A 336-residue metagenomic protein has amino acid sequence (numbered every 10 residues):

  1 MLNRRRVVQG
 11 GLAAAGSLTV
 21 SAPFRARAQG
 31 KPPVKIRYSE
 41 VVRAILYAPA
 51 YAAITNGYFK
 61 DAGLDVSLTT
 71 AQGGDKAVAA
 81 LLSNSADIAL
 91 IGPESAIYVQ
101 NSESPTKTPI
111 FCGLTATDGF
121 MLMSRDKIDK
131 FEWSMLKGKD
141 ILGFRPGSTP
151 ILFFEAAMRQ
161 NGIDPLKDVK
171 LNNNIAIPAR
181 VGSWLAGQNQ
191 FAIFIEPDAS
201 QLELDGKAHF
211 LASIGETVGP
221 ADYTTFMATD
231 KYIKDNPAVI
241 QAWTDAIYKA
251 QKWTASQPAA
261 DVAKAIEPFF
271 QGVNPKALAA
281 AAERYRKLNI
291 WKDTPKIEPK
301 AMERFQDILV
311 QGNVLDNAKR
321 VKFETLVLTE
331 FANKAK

Functional and structural regions predicted by a protein language model:
M1-A15: N-terminal secretory signal peptides and thylakoid transit peptides that target proteins across membranes
T19: Aromatic-lined ligand-binding clefts that engage carbohydrates, nucleic acids, or primary amines
F24-R27: Sec/Tat signal peptide C-region and signal peptidase I cleavage site
Q29-L166, K170-N174, R180-S183, Q190-E196 (+3 more regions): Short, glycine-/small- and polar/acidic-enriched structural segments that line small-molecule recognition paths
Y51, I97, E155, S200 (+2 more regions): Predominant activation on well-ordered alpha-helical scaffold segments within soluble catalytic domains
S95, P178-F270: Pocket-lining segment of extracytoplasmic ligand-binding domains
K234-D316: Secondary-structure end/capping motifs
Q306-K336: Conserved C-terminal helix/tail region of periplasmic/extracytoplasmic solute-binding proteins
